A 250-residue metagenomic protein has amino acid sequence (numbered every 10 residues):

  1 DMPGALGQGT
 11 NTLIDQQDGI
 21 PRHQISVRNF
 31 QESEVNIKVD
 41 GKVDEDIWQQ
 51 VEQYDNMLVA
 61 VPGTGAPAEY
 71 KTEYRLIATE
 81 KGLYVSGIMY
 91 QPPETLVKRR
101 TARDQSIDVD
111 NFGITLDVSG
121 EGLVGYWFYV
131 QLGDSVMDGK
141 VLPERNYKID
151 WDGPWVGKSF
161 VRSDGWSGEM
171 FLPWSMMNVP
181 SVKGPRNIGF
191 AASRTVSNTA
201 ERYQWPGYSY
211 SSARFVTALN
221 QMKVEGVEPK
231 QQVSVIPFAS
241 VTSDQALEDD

Functional and structural regions predicted by a protein language model:
D1-D250: Structural preference for beta-rich elements and adjacent junctions enriched in aromatics
